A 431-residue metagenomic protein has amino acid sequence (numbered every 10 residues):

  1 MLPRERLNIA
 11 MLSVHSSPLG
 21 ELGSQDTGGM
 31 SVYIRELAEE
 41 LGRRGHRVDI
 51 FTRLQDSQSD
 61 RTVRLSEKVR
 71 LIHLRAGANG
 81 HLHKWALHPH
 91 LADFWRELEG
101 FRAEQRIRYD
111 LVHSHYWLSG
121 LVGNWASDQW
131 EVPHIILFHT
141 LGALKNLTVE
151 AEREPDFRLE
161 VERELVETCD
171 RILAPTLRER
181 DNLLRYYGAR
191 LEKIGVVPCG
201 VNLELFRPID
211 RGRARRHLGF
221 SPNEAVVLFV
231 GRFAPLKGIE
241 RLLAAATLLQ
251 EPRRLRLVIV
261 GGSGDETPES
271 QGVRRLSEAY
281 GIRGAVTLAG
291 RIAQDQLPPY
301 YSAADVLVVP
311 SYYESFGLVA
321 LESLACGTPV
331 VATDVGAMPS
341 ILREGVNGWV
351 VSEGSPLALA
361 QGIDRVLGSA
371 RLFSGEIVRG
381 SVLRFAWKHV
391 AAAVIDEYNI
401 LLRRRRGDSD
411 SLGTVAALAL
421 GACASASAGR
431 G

Functional and structural regions predicted by a protein language model:
M1-L71, D410, A416-R430: N-terminal subdomain of nucleotide-sugar transferases
R178, G200: Carbohydrate-associated surface elements
R256-R275: Glycosyltransferase donor-sugar binding loop
S270-I292: Nucleotide-activated donor-binding/catalytic signature segment of Leloir-type glycosyltransferases, i.e., the conserved
R291-I292, P299-A304: Short alpha-helical donor nucleotide-sugar binding micro-motif in glycosyltransferases
Y312: Aromatic "clamp/platform" in nucleotide-sugar-dependent glycosyltransferases that forms part of the donor/acceptor
P329-A332: Short hydrophobic beta-strand element within catalytic cores of glycosyltransferases and related nucleotide-activated
E344-G345, W349-S355, R365-A370: Conserved acidic donor-binding segment of nucleotide-sugar-dependent glycosyltransferases
